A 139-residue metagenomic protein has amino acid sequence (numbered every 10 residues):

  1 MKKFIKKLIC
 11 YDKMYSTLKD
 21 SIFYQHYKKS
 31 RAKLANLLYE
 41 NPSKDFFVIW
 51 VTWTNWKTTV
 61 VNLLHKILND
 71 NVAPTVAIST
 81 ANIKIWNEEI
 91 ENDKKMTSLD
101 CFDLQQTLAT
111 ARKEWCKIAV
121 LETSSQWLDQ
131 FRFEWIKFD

Functional and structural regions predicted by a protein language model:
I5, C10-D139: Phosphate-binding loop of NTP-binding sites
